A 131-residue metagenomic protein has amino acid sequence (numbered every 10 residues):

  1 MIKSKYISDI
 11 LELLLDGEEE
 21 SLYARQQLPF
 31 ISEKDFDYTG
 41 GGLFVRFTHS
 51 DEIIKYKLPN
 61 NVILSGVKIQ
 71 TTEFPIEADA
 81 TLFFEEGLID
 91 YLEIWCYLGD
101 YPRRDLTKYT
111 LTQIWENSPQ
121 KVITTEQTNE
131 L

Functional and structural regions predicted by a protein language model:
M1-I63, R104-L131: N-terminal domain-onset segments
H49-Y101: Amphipathic protein-protein interaction modules
